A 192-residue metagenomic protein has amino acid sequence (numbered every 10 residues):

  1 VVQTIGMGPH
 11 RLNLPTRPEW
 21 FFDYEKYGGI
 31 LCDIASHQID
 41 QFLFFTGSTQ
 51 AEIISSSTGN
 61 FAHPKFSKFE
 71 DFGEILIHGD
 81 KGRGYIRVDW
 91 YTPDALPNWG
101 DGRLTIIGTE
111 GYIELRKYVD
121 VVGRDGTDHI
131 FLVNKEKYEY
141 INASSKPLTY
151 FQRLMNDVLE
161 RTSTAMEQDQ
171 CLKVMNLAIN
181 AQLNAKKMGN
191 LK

Functional and structural regions predicted by a protein language model:
V1-F66, M188: Predominantly a Rossmann-like dinucleotide-binding segment in NAD(P)-dependent oxidoreductases
K26, I39-V121, F151-T162: Contiguous beta-strand/loop segments that form the cofactor/metal-binding neighborhood of enzyme cores
G28-I30, F61-A62, Y138-I141, T162-T164 (+1 more regions): Active-site rim elements
I77-K81, F131-K137: Short acidic, glycine-rich loop/turn motifs
L104, D120-K135: Short polybasic amphipathic segments
E139-Q152: Active-site loop of classical SDR/Rossmann-like NAD(P)-dependent oxidoreductases, centered on the catalytic Tyr-X3-Lys
R153-K192: C-terminal helix-rich "cap/oligomerization" subdomain common to oxidoreductases
